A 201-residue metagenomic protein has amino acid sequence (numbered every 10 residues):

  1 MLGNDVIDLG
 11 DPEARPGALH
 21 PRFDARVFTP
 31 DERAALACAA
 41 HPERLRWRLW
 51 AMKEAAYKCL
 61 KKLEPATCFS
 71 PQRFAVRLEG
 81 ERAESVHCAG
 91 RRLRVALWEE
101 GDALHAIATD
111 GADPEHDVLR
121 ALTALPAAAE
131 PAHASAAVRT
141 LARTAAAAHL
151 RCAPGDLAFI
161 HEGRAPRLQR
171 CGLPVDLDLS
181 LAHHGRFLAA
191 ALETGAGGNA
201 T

Functional and structural regions predicted by a protein language model:
M1-T201: Core catalytic alpha/beta fold that binds nucleotide/phospho-ligands
